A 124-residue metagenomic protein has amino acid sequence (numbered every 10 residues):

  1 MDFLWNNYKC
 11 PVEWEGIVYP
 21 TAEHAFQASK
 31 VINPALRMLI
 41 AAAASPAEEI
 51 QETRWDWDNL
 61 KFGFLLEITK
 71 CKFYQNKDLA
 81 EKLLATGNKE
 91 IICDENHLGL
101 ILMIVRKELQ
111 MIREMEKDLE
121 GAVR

Functional and structural regions predicted by a protein language model:
M1-R124: Charged, low-complexity intrinsically disordered segments
